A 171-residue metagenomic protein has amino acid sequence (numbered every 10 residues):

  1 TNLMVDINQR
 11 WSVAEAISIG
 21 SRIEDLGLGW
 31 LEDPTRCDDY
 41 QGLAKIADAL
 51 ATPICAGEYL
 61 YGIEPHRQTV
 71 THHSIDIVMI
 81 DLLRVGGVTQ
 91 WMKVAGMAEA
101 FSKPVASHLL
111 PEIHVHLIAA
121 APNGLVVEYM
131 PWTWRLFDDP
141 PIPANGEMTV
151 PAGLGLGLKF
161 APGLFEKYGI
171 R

Functional and structural regions predicted by a protein language model:
N2-L3: Conserved anion-binding
Q9: Ligand/substrate-recognition segments at binding pockets and active sites
S12: Divalent metal-binding pocket/active-site signature
A16-S18: Structural motif
S21, G27, R36-E147, P151: Shared catalytic-loop signature of beta/alpha-barrel
F137-R171: C-terminal extensions of enzymes
